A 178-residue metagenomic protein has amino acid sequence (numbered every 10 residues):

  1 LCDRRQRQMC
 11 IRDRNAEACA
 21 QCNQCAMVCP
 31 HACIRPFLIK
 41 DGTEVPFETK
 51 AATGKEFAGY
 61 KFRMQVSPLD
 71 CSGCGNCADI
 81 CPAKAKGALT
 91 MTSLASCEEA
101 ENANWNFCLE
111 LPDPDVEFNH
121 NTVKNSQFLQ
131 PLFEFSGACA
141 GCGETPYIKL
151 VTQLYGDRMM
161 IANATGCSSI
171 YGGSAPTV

Functional and structural regions predicted by a protein language model:
L1-D3, R7, I11: Single conserved hydrophobic/aromatic residue that forms the stacking wall/gate of nucleotide- or nucleobase-binding
R4-R5, C25-A26, G54-E56, D79-A83 (+2 more regions): A general structural signal for short secondary-structure junctions and capping/turn motifs
A16-N23, V28-H31, Y60, Q65-G75 (+6 more regions): Conserved structured core elements
Q24-E44, S67, N76-S96, P146: Iron-sulfur cluster-binding cysteine motifs and their immediate structural context in ferredoxin-like electron-transfer
I39-E56, L109: Flexible glycine/proline-rich, aromatic-decorated loop/lid segments
E56-K61, N125: Intrinsically disordered, low-complexity acidic Ser/Thr-rich regulatory segments
G75-C77, G173-S174: Short conserved micro-motifs at the rims of enzyme active sites and ligand-binding pockets
T92-V178: Thiamine diphosphate
